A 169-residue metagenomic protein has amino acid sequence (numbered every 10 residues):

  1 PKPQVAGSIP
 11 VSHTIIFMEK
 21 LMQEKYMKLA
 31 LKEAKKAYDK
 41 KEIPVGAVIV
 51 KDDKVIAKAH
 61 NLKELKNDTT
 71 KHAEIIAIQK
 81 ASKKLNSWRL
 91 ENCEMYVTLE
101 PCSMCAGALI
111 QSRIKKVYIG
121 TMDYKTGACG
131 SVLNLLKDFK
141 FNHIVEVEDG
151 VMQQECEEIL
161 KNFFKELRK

Functional and structural regions predicted by a protein language model:
Q4-G7, M18: Short, positively charged low-complexity motifs
F17-K40, W88, P101-K169: Zinc-dependent deaminase
L21, P44, E64-H72, E100 (+1 more regions): Residues at secondary-structure transition points
A30, A34-A37, A47, A57 (+2 more regions): Small-residue (primarily alanine) positions within well-ordered alpha-helices, especially packing/interaction faces
V45-D53: Short beta-strand scaffold segments in enzyme catalytic cores
I56-K63: Short beta->alpha transition motifs characteristic of CBS
N67, K71, I75-I110: Helix-adjacent hinge/juxtasegments
